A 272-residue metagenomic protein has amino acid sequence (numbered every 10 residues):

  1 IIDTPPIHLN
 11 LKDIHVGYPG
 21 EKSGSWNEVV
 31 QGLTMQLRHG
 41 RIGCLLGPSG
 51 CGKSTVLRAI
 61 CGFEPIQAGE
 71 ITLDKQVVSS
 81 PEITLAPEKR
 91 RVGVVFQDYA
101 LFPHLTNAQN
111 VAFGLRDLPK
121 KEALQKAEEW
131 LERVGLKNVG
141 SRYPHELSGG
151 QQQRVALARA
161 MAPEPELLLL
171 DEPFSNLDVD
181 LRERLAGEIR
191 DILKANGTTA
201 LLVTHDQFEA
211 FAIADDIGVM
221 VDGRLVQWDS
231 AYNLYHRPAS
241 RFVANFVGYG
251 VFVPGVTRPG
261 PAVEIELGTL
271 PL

Functional and structural regions predicted by a protein language model:
L46-P48: The feature captures the beta-strand-to-loop junction immediately N-terminal to the Walker
C61: Helix-to-loop junction immediately C-terminal to a conserved catalytic motif
Q67-E70, D222, P254: Conserved coupling/switch loops of ABC nucleotide-binding domains, chiefly the family-specific signature
E70-R90: ABC ATPase NBD Q-loop/coupling interface
R91-G93, L101-F242: ABC ATPase nucleotide-binding domains
A239-L272: ATPase nucleotide-binding modules
